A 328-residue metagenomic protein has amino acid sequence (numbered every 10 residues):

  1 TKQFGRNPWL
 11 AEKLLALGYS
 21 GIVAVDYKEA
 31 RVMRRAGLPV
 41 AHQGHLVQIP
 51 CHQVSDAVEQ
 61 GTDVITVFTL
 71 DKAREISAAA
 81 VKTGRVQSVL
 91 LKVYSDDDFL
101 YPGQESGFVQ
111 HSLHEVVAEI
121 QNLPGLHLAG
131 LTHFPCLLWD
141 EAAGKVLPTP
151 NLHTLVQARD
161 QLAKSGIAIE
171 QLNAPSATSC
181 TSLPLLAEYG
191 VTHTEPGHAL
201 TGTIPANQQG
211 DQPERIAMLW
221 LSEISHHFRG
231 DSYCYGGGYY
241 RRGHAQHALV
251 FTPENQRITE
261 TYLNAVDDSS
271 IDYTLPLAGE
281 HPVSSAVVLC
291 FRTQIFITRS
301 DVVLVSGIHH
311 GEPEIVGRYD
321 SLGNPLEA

Functional and structural regions predicted by a protein language model:
Q3-H133, L137-W139: Active-site-proximal beta-alpha core segment in soluble small-molecule metabolic enzymes
G5, W9, K28, D71 (+6 more regions): Conserved active-site and cofactor/substrate-binding residues in soluble primary-metabolism enzymes
D26, F68-T69, V93-Y94, F134-C136 (+4 more regions): Fold-independent oxyanion-binding glycine-rich loops and adjacent beta-strand/coil segments at enzyme active sites
A57-V58, K82-T83, S165-G166, A187 (+1 more regions): Solvent-exposed alpha-helices and their adjacent loops that cap or buttress functional pockets in soluble metabolic
S95-Q209: Active-site loop/helix belt of alpha/beta enzymes
T178-I258: Active-site loop ensemble at the mouth of alpha/beta enzyme cores that anchors a bound cofactor
D231-A328: C-terminal accessory subdomain/extension
